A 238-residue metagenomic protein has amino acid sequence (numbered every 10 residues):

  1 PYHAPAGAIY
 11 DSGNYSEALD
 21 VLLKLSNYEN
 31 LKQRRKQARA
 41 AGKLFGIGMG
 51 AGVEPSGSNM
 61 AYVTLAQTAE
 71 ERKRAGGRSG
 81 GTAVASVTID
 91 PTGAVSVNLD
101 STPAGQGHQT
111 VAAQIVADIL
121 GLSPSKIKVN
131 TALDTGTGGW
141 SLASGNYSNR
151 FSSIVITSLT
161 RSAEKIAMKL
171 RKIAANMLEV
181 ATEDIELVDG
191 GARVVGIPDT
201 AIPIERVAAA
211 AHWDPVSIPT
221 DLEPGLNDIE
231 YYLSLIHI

Functional and structural regions predicted by a protein language model:
P1-S96, D100, Q106-L120, A132-I236: Cofactor-centric catalytic regions
L122-K126: N-terminal structural subdomain of ketosynthase/condensing enzymes
